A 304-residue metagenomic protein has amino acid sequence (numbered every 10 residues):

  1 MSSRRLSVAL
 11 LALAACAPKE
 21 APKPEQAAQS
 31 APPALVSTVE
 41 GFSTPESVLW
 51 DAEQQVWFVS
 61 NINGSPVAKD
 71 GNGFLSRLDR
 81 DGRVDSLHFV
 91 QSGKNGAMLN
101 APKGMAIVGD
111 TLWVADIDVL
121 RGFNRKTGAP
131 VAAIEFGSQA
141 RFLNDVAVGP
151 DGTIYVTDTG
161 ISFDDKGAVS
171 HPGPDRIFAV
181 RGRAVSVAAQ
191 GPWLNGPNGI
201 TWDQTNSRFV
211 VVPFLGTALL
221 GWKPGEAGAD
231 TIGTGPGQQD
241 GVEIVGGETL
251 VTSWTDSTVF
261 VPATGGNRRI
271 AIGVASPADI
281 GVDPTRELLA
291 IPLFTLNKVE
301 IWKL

Functional and structural regions predicted by a protein language model:
C16-E20: Bacterial signal peptide processing site
A34-V39, R83-G96, A129-F136, A184-G191 (+2 more regions): A short beta-strand motif characteristic of beta-propeller blades
F42-Q54, S65, G93-T111, G137-V156 (+7 more regions): Beta-rich, blade/repeat-based domains predominating in secreted/periplasmic proteins but also intracellular
V59-G71, T157-P172: Short, conserved, GDST-rich strand-edge loop motifs in beta-rich repeat architectures
N63-V67, V119, I161-D165, G216-A218 (+2 more regions): Short glycine/acidic-enriched loop and turn motifs that connect beta-strands
G71-S76, V119-R121, D175-F178, A218-L220 (+2 more regions): A short loop-to-beta-strand structural motif that recurs across blades of beta-propeller domains
R77-R80, V108-G109, V146, R176-S186: Flexible "stalk/tail and boundary" regions
L78-R83, N124-A129, V180-A184, K223-A227 (+2 more regions): Short loop/turn segments that connect beta-strands within beta-propeller blades
